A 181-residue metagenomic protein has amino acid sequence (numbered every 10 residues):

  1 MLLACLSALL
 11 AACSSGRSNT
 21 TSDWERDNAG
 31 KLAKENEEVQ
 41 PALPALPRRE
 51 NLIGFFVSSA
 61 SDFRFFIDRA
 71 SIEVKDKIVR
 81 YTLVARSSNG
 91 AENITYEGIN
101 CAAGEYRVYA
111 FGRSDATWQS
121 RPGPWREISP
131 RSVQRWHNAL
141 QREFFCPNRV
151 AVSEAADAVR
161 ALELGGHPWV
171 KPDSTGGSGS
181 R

Functional and structural regions predicted by a protein language model:
M1-L2: Bacterial N-terminal signal peptides that target proteins for export
L10-A12: C-terminal motif of bacterial Sec signal peptides marking the signal peptidase cleavage site
S14, N100-A102, F145-P147: Sequence contexts marking disulfide-bonded cysteines in secreted/extracellular proteins
R17-Y96: N-terminal secretory signal peptides
N19-T21, G30, R107, V150-A155: Secreted/processed peptides and extracellular or luminal domains of membrane proteins
V79, G104-Y106: Hydrophobic residues embedded in beta-strands of well-ordered beta-sheets
A85-S87, G98-A103, A110-D115, P122-P124: A mature extracytoplasmic/lumenal domain signature
W118-R181: C-terminal partner/receptor-binding element of secreted or periplasmic proteins
